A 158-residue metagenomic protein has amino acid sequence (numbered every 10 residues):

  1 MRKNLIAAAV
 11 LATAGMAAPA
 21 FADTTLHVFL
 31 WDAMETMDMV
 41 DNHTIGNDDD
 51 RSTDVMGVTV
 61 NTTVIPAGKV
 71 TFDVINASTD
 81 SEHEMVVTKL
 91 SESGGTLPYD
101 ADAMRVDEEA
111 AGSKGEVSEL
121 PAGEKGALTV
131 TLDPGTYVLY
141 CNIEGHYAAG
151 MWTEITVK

Functional and structural regions predicted by a protein language model:
M1-A7: Bacterial N-terminal signal peptides that target proteins for export
A8-G15: Bacterial N-terminal signal peptides
M16-A22: Sec/Tat signal peptide C-region and signal peptidase I cleavage site
D23-K69: N-terminal edge beta-strand
T24-T25, T59-M85, A127-Y140: Beta-strand cores of secreted/periplasmic/IMS beta-sandwich domains, seen most often in copper-related folds
L26-V28, D32-M34, D80, G115-K158: Extracellular/periplasmic metallocenter environments
K89-G95, T156-K158: Short edge-strand/loop segments of extracellular domains
E92-L132: Extracytoplasmic beta-sandwich strand-turn segments characteristic of Greek-key/jelly-roll folds
